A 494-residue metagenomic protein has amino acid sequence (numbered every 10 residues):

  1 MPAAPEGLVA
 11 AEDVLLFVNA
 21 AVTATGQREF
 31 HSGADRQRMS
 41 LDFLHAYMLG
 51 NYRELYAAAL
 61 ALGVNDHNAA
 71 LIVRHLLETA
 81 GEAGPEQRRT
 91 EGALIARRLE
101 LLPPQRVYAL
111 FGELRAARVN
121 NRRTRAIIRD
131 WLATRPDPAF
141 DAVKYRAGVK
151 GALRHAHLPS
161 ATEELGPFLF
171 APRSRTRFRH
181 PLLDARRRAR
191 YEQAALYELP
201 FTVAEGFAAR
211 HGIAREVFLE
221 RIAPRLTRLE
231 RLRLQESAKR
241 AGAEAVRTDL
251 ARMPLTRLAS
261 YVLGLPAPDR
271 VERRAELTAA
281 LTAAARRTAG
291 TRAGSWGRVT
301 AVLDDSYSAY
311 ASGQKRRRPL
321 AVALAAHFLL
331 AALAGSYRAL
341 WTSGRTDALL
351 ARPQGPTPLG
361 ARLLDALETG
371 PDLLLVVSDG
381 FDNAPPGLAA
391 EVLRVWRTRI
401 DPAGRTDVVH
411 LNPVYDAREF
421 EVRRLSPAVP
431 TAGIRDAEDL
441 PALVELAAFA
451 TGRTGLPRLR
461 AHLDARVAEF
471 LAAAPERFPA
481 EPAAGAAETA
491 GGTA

Functional and structural regions predicted by a protein language model:
M1-R88, P266-A494: Acidic, glycine-rich A-domain
E29-A161: An N-terminal, globular interaction/scaffold subdomain
Y52, L102-P103, P200, T227 (+4 more regions): Alpha-helix initiation/capping motif
I72, I95, L114, I127-I128 (+6 more regions): Weak global preference for isoleucine
P104, L110-A293, L471: Acidic/polar low-complexity segments with low predicted structural confidence
